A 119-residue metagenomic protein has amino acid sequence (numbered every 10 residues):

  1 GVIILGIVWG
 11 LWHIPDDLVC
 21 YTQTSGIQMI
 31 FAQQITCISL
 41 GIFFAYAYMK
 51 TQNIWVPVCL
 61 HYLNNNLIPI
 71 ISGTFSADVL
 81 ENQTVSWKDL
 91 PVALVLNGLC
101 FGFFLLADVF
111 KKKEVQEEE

Functional and structural regions predicted by a protein language model:
G1-V8, C20-Y21, Y46-N53: Membrane-interface helix/loop boundary segments of multi-pass membrane proteins
V2, G6, Q33, C37 (+2 more regions): Small-residue packing motifs within transmembrane alpha-helices
G6-G10, Y62-N65: Residue-level recognition of pore/gate-forming positions within transmembrane alpha-helices of multi-pass
W12, D16, Y48-Q52, D108: Membrane-water interface at transmembrane helix exits
W12-D16, L40, F44, I68 (+1 more regions): Alpha-helical transmembrane segments of multipass membrane proteins
D17-I27: Membrane-interface interhelical connector segments
I27-W87: Functionally important transmembrane alpha-helices
Y62-E119: C-terminal membrane module of polytopic membrane proteins
